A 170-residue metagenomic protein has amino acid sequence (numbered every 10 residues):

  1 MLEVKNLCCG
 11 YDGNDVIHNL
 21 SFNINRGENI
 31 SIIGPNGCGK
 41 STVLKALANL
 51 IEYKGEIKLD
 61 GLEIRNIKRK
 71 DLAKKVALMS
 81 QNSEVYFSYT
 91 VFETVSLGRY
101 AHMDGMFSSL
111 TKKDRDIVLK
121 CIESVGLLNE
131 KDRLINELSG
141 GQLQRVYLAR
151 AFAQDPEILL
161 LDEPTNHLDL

Functional and structural regions predicted by a protein language model:
I33-P35: The feature captures the beta-strand-to-loop junction immediately N-terminal to the Walker
A48: Helix-to-loop junction immediately C-terminal to a conserved catalytic motif
G55-E63, L72: Conserved ABC transporter NBD signature motif
S96, T111-E130: Conserved ABC ATPase "signature" region
L134-L138, Q142: Conserved ABC ATPase signature
D155: Conserved catalytic motifs of ABC-family nucleotide-binding domains
L159-E163: Catalytic Walker B motif of ABC-type/P-loop ATPase nucleotide-binding domains
